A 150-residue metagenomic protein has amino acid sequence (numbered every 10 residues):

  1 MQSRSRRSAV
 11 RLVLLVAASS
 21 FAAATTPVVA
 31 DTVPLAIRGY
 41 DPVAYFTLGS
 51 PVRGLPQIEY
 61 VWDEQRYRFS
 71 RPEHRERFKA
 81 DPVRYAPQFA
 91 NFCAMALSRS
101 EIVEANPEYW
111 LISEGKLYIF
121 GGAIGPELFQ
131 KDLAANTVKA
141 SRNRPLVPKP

Functional and structural regions predicted by a protein language model:
Q2-S5, K149-P150: Intrinsically disordered, low-complexity regulatory segments in tyrosine-phosphorylation signaling proteins
R6-A18: N-terminal export leaders
A17-T25: N-terminal signal peptide c-region/cleavage motif recognized by signal peptidases
A24-P150: Charged, low-complexity intrinsically disordered segments
